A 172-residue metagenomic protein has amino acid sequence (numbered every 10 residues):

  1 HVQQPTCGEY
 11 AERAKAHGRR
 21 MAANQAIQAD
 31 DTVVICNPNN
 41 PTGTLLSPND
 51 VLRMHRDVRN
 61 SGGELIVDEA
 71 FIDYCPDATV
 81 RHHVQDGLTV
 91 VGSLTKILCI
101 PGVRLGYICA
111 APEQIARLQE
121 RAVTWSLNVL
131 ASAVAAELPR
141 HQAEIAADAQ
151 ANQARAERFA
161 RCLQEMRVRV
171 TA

Functional and structural regions predicted by a protein language model:
H1-R13, R20-N24: Conserved PLP-anchoring active-site segment centered on the Schiff-base-forming lysine
A11, V51-R56, V80-H82, I115 (+2 more regions): Short amphipathic alpha-helical segments and helix-helix/interface helices
K15, I27-A29, P41-I100: Active-site pre-lysine segment of PLP-dependent enzymes
R19, G63, V168: Short glycine/serine/threonine/alanine-rich loop segments
T32-C36, I66, Y107-C109: Structural motif
L88-E165, R169: PLP-dependent aminotransferase class I/II
